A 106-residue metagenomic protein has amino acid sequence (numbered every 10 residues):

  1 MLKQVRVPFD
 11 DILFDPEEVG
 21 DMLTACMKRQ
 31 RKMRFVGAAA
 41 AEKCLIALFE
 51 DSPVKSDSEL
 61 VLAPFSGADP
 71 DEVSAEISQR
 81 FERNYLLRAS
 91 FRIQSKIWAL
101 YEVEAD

Functional and structural regions predicted by a protein language model:
M1-D106: Terminus-proximal functional modules
